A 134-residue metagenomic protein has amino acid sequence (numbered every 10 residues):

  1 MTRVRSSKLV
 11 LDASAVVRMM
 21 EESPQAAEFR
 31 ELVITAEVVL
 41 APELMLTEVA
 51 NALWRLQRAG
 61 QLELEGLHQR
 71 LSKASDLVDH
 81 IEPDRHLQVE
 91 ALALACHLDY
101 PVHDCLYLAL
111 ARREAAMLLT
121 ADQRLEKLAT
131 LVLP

Functional and structural regions predicted by a protein language model:
M1-K8, L108-P134: Acidic, PIN/NYN-like endoribonuclease modules and their adjacent C-terminal/linker elements
M1-L44, L56-Q69: Short, well-structured N-terminal submotif of metal-dependent ribonuclease cores
R3, D76-L119: Active-site neighborhoods of divalent-metal-dependent phosphate/nucleic-acid chemistry enzymes
D12, D104, D122: Acidic active-site catalytic centers that drive phospho-/nucleotidyl reactions and related ester hydrolyses
A15-V16, M45-L46, L87, Y107 (+1 more regions): Alpha-helix capping/helix-boundary segments
E28, E48, E90, K127-L128: Phosphate- and divalent-cation-binding pockets in alpha/beta enzyme and binding domains that engage nucleotide-derived
E48-A52, R70-K73, E90: A general alpha-helix detector
N51-R58, R112-R113: Short glycine/serine- and small hydrophobic-enriched flexible loop segments
